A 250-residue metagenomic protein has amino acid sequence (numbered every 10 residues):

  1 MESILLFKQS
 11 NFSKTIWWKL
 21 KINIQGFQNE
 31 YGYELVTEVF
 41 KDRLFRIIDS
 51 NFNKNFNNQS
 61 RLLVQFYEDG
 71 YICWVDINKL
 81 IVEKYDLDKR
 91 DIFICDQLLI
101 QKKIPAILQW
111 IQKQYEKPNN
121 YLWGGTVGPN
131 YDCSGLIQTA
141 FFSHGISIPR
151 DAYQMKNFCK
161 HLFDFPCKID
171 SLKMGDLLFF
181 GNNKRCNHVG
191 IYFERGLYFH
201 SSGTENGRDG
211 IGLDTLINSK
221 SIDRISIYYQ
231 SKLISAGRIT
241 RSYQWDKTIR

Functional and structural regions predicted by a protein language model:
M1-G32, E38-V39, S50, K79-Q109 (+1 more regions): SH3-family beta-barrel domains
E2, K14-Q28, E34, F193-R250: Aromatic- and glycine-rich peptidoglycan recognition patches
Q9-G26, F142-K160, E194: Short, basic/aromatic beta-hairpin or loop at an interaction surface
V36-L80: SH3/SH3-like beta-barrel superfamily modules
D69-I72, I81, Y198, E205-G207: Short, surface-exposed beta-strand-loop junctions and turns on beta-sheet-rich folds
I100-Y115, G145-P149: A structural motif
K117-K173: Catalytic cysteine-centered active-site loop
P149-S219, I249: ...with weaker cross-activation on analogous glycine-rich loops/strands in unrelated enzymes
